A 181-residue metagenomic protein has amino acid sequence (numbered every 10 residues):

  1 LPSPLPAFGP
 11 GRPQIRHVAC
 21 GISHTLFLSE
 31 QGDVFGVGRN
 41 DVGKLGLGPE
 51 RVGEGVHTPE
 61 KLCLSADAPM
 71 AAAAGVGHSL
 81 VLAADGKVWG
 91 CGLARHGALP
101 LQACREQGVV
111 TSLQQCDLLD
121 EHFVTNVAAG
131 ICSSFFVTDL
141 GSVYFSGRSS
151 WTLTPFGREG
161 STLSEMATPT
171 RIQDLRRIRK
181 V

Functional and structural regions predicted by a protein language model:
L1-V181: Eukaryote-biased RCC1-like beta-propeller repeat architecture
